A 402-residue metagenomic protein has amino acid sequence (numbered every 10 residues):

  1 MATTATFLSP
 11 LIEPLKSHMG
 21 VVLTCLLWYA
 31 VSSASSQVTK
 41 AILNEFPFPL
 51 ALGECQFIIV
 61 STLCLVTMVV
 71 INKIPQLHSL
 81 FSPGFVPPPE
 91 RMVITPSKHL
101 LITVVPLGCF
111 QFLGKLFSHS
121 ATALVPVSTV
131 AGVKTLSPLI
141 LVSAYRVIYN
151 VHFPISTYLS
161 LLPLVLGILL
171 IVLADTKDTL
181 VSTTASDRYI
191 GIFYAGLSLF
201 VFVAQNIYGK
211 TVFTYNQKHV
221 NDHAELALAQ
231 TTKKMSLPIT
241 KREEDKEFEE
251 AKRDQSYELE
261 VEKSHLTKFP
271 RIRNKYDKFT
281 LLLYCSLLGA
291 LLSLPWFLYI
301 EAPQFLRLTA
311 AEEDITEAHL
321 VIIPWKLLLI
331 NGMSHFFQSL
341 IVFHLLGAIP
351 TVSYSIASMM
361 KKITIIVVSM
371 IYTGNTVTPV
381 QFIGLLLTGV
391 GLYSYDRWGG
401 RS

Functional and structural regions predicted by a protein language model:
M1-S402: Polytopic endomembrane small-metabolite transporters, centered on the Drug/Metabolite Transporter
